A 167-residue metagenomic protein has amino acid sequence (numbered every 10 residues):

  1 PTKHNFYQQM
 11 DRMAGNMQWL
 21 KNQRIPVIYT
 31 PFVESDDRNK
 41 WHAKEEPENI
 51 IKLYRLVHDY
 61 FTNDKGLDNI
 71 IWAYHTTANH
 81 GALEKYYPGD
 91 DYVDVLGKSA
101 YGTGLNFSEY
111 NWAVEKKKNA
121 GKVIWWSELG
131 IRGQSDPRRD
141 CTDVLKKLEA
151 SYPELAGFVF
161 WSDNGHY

Functional and structural regions predicted by a protein language model:
P1-L67: Substrate-binding cleft of extracellular glycoside hydrolase catalytic domains
P1-T2, F6, K21, E34 (+4 more regions): Cell-envelope and extracellular/periplasmic
R12-N16, H75-P88, G104-K116, R139-L148: Alpha-helical scaffolding within the catalytic cores of extracellular/periplasmic polymer-degrading hydrolases
P26, T30-D36, Y54-A82, V123-Q134 (+1 more regions): Aromatic-lined carbohydrate-recognition surfaces of secreted/lumenal glycan-active proteins
Y29, D94-L96, F158: Conserved, mostly hydrophobic/aromatic
R38-W41, G81-L83, L105-S108, G133-P137 (+1 more regions): Extracytoplasmic/secreted cell-surface and envelope-processing proteins
Y86-S135: Glycoside hydrolase catalytic-domain groove-lining segments
L129-Y167: Substrate-binding cleft of secreted/luminal carbohydrate-active enzymes
